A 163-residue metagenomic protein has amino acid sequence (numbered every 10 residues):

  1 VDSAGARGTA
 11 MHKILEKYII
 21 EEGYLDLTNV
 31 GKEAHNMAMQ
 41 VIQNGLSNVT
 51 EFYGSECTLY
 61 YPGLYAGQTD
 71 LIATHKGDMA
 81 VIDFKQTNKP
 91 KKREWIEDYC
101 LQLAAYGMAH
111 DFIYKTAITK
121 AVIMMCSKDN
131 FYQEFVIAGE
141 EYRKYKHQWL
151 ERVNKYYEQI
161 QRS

Functional and structural regions predicted by a protein language model:
V1-A66: Metal-dependent nuclease catalytic cores that hydrolyze phosphodiester bonds in DNA/RNA, characterized by
Y53-I160: Mg2+/Mn2+-dependent nuclease catalytic core
S163: Acidic, carboxylate-rich catalytic segments that either coordinate divalent cations
